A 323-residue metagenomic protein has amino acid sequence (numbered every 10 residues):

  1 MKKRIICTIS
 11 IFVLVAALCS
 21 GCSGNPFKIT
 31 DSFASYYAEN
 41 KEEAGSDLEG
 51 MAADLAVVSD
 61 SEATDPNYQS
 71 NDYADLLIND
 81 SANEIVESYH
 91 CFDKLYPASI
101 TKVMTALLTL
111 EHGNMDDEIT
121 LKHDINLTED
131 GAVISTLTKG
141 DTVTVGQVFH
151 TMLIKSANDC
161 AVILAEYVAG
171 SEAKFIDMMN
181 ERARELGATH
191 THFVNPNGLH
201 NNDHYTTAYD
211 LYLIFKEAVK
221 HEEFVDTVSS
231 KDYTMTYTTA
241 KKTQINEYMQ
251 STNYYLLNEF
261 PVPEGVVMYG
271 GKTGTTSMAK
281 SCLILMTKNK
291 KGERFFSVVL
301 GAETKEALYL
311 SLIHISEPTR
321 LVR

Functional and structural regions predicted by a protein language model:
R4-N25: Sec-dependent N-terminal signal peptides of Gram-positive bacterial secreted proteins and lipoproteins
A17-C19, E129, A307: Short acidic, gly/pro-rich beta-turn/loop elements at beta-sheet edges and active-site/ligand-binding grooves
L18, G113-D117, C282, Y309: Ubiquitous "structural anchor" signal
C22-F27, A188-T189, H200-Y205, Y209-R323: Domain-terminus/edge residues, biased toward the C-terminal soluble/receptor-binding domains of extracytoplasmic
F27-Y209, A218-E222: Active-site-adjacent loops and short helices of periplasmic peptidoglycan-processing enzymes
